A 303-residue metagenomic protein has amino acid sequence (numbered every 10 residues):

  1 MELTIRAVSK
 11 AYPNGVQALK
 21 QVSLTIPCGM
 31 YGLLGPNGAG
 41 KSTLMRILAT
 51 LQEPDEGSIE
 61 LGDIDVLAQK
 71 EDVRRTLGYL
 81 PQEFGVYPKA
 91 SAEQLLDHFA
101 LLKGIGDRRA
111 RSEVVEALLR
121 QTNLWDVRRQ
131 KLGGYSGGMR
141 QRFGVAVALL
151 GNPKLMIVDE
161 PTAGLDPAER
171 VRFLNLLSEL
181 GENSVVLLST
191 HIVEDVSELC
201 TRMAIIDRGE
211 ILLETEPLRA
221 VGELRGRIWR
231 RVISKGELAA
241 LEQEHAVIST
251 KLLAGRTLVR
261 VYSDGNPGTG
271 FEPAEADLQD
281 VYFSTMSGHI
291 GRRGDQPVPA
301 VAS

Functional and structural regions predicted by a protein language model:
P36-G40: Walker A (P-loop) phosphate-binding loop of ABC-type ATPase nucleotide-binding domains
A49: Helix-to-loop junction immediately C-terminal to a conserved catalytic motif
G57-A68, D72-V73: Conserved ABC transporter NBD signature motif
D97, L101-G104, R109-V127: Conserved ABC ATPase "signature" region
L150-K154: A short, proline-enriched helix->beta-strand linker immediately N-terminal to the Walker B motif in ABC-type P-loop
M156-E160, L165: Catalytic Walker B motif of ABC-type/P-loop ATPase nucleotide-binding domains
R172-R260: ABC transporter nucleotide-binding domain
